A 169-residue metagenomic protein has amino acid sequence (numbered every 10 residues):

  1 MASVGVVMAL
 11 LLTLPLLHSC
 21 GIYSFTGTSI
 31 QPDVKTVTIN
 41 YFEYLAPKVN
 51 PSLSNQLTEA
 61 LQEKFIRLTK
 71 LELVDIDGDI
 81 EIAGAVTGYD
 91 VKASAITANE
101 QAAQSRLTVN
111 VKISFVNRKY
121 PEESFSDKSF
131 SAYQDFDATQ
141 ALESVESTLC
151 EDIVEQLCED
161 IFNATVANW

Functional and structural regions predicted by a protein language model:
M1-S3: Compositionally biased, low-complexity intrinsically disordered regions
G5-S19: Bacterial N-terminal signal peptides
P15-E59, E63, L68-K70, D75 (+2 more regions): A structural "domain/chain start" motif
D33-K35, F125-F130: Short coil-to-beta-strand
E43-N50, Q140-T148: Second-shell loop/turn segments in exported
R67-T69, D79-S124, A132-E146, E155: Surface-exposed short loop/turn segments
E146-W169: Compositionally biased, intrinsically disordered linkers/stalks adjacent to structured regions
